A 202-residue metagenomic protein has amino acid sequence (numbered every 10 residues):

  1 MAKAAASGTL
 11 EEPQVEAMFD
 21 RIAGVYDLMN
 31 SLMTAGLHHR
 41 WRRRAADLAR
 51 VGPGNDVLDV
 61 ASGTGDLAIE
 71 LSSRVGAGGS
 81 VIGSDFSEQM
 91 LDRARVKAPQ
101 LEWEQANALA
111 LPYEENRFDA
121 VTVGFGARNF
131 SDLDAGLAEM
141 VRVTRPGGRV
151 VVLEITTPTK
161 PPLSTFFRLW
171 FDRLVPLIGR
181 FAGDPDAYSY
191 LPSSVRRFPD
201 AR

Functional and structural regions predicted by a protein language model:
M1-V25, F171: N-terminal, positively charged/glycine-rich alpha-helical extensions of SAM-dependent methyltransferases
A35-N55, E70: Conserved alpha-helix/loop element of class I SAM-dependent methyltransferases that forms part of the SAM/SAH-binding
D56-A110: Class I SAM-dependent methyltransferase SAM/SAH-binding core
G76, F130-S131, T144-R145: Helix-to-beta-strand junctions that scaffold the AdoMet/dcAdoMet cofactor pocket in Class I SAM-dependent enzymes
L109-V121: A short acidic, Gly/Pro-enriched loop at the edge of an enzyme's catalytic core that lines a small-molecule cofactor
D119-L133: A short SAM/SAH-binding and catalytic strip from SAM-dependent methyltransferases
D134-R149: A short glycine-rich, Lys/Arg-flanked "PGG" loop and its adjoining helix->strand segment in the class I
R149-G179: Conserved class I S-adenosyl-L-methionine
